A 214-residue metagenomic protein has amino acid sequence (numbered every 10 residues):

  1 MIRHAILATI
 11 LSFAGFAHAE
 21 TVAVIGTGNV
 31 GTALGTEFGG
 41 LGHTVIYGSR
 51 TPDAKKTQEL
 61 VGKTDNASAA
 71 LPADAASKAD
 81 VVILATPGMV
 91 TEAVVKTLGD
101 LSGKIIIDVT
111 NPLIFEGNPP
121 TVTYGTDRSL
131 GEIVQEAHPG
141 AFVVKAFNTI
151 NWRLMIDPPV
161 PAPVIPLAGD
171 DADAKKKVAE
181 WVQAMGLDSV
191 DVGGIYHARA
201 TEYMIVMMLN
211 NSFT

Functional and structural regions predicted by a protein language model:
H4-A14: Bacterial N-terminal signal peptides
F13-K56: NAD(P)+-binding Rossmann beta1-loop-alpha1 motif at the extreme N-terminus of oxidoreductases
G40-V81, T86-A93, T97-D100: Conserved N-terminal Rossmann-fold NAD(P) cofactor-binding segment
I46, P119-G125, E132, P158-D173: Short beta-strand and adjoining strand-loop segment in the mid-core of the Rossmann-like NAD(P)-dependent dehydrogenase
K56, A137-V143, P161-A200, M207: Internal alpha-helical scaffold of NAD(P)-dependent oxidoreductase catalytic cores
I83-A85, I107-D108, K145: Redox-cofactor binding/interface segments in oxidoreductases and associated redox assembly factors
T110-R153, D157: Rossmann-fold NAD(P)-binding glycine/threonine-rich loop
